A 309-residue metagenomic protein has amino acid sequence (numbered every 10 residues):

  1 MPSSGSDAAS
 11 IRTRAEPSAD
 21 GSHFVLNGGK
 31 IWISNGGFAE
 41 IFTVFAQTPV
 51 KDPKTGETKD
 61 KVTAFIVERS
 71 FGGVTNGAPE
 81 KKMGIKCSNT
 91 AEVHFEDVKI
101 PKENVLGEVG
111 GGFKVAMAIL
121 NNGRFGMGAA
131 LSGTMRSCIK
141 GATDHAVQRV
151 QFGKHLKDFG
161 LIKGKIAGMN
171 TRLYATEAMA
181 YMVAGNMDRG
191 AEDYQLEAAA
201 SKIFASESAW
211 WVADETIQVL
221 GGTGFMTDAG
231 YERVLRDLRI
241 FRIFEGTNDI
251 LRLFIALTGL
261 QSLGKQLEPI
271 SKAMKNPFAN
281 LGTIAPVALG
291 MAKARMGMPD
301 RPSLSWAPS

Functional and structural regions predicted by a protein language model:
M1-P2, S10-R12, N27-K30, Q195: Cysteine-centered functional microenvironments
M1-S4, G29-I31, N35-G37, V147 (+1 more regions): Active-site beta-strand/loop segments that form the cofactor-binding cradle of oxidoreductase flavoproteins
P2, Q47, E68-S70, P79 (+2 more regions): Structured loops at beta-to-helix junctions and adjacent beta-edge loops in soluble globular domains
P2-S6, W32-N35, T55-G56, K82-N89: Short Gly/Pro-enriched turn/cap motifs at secondary-structure boundaries
A9-I11, E40, G72, I162: Short beta-strand or tight-loop elements that sit immediately N-terminal to catalytic metal-binding acidic residues
S10, E16-H23, K59-A64, C87-H94 (+2 more regions): Flavin-dependent oxidoreductase catalytic core characteristic of acyl-CoA dehydrogenase/oxidase-like enzymes
I11, G77-E80: Short structured motifs
H23-N76: A short core secondary-structure module
